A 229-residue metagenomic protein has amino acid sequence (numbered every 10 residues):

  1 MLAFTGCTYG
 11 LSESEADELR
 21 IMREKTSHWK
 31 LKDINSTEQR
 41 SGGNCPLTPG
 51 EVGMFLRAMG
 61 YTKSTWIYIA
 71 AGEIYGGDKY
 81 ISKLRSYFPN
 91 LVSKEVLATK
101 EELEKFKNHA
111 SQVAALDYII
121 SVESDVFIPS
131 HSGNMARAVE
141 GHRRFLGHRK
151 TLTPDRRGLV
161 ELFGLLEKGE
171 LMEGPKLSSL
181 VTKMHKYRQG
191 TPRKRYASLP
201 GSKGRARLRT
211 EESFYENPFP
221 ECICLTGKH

Functional and structural regions predicted by a protein language model:
M1-H229: N-terminal targeting/anchoring "stem" of glycan-biosynthesis enzymes
